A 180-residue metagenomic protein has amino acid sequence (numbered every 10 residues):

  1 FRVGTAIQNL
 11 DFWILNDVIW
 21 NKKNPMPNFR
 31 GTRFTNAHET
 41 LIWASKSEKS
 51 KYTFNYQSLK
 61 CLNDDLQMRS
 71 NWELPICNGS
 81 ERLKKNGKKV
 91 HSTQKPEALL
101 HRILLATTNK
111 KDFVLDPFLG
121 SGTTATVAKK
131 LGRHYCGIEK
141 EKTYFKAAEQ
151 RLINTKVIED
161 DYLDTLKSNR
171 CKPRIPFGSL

Functional and structural regions predicted by a protein language model:
F1-A147: Core catalytic lobe of class I
Q150-L180: S-adenosyl-L-methionine
